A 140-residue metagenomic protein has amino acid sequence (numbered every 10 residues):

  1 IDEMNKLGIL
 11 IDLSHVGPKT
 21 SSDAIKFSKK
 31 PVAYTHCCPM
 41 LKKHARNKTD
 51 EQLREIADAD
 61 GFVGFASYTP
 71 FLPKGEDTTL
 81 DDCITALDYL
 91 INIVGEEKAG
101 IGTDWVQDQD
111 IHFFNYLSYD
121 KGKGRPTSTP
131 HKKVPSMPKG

Functional and structural regions predicted by a protein language model:
I1, P31, I111-G140: Active-site gating loops and adjacent loop-to-helix segments of metal-dependent hydrolytic enzymes
I1-A33, A45-G61, D81-E97: Histidine/acidic residue-rich metal-binding segments in metalloenzymes
I1-L7, V32-C38, S67-G75: Active-site-proximal beta-alpha loop/turn segments in soluble metabolic enzymes
I9, S14-S21, C37-M40, Y68-P70 (+1 more regions): Active-site beta-loop-alpha junctions enriched in small/polar residues
A24, H44-R46, G75-E76, I111-F113: Short, well-ordered secondary-structure micro-motifs
A57-L80: A conserved active-site cap/scaffold subdomain adjacent to cofactor or substrate pockets
A66-S67, V94-Y116, H131-M137: Short acidic/histidine-rich active-site segments
G75-D82, I91, K139-G140: Short amphipathic alpha-helical interaction segments
